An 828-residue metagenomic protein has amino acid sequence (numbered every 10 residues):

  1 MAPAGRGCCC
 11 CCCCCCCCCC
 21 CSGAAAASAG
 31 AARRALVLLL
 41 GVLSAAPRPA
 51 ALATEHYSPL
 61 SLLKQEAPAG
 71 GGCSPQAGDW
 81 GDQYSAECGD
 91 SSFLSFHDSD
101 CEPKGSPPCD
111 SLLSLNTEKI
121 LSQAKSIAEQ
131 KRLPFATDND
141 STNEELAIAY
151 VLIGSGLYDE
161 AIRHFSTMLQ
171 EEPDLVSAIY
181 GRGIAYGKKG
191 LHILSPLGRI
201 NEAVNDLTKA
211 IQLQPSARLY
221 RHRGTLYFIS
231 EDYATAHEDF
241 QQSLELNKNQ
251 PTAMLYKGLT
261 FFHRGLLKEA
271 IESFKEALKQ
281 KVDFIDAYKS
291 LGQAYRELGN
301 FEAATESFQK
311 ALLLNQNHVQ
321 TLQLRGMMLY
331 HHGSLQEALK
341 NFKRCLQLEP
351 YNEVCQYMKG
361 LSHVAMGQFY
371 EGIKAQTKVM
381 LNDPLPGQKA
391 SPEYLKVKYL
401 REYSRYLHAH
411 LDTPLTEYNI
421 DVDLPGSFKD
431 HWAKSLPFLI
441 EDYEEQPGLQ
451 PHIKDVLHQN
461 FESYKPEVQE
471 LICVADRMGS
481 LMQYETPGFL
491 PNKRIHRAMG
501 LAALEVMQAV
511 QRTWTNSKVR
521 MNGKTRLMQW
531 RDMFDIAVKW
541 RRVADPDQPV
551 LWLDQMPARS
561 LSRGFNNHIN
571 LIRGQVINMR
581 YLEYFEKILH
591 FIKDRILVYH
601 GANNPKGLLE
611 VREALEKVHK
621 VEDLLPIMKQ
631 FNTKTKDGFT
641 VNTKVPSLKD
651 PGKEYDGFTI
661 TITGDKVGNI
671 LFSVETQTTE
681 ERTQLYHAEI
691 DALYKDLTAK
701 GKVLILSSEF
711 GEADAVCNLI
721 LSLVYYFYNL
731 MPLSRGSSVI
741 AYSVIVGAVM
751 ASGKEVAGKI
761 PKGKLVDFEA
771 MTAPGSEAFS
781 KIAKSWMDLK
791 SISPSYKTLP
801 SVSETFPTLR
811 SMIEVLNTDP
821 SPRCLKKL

Functional and structural regions predicted by a protein language model:
L94, D98, E102-K131, Q388 (+2 more regions): FIC/Doc superfamily catalytic core
N139, P173, Q214-P215, K248 (+4 more regions): Short coil turns that delineate tetratricopeptide repeat
T142, V176-S177, A217-L219, P251-T252 (+4 more regions): Helix-start (N-cap) detector for alpha-helical repeat units in TPR-like alpha-solenoids, especially tetratricopeptide
Y150, I184, L191-H192, T225 (+4 more regions): Residue-level recognition of tetratricopeptide repeat
G154, K188, I193-P196, I229-S230 (+4 more regions): Register position in tetratricopeptide repeats
T167-Q170, K209-Q212, Q241-E245, K275-K279 (+3 more regions): Conserved structural position within tetratricopeptide repeats
